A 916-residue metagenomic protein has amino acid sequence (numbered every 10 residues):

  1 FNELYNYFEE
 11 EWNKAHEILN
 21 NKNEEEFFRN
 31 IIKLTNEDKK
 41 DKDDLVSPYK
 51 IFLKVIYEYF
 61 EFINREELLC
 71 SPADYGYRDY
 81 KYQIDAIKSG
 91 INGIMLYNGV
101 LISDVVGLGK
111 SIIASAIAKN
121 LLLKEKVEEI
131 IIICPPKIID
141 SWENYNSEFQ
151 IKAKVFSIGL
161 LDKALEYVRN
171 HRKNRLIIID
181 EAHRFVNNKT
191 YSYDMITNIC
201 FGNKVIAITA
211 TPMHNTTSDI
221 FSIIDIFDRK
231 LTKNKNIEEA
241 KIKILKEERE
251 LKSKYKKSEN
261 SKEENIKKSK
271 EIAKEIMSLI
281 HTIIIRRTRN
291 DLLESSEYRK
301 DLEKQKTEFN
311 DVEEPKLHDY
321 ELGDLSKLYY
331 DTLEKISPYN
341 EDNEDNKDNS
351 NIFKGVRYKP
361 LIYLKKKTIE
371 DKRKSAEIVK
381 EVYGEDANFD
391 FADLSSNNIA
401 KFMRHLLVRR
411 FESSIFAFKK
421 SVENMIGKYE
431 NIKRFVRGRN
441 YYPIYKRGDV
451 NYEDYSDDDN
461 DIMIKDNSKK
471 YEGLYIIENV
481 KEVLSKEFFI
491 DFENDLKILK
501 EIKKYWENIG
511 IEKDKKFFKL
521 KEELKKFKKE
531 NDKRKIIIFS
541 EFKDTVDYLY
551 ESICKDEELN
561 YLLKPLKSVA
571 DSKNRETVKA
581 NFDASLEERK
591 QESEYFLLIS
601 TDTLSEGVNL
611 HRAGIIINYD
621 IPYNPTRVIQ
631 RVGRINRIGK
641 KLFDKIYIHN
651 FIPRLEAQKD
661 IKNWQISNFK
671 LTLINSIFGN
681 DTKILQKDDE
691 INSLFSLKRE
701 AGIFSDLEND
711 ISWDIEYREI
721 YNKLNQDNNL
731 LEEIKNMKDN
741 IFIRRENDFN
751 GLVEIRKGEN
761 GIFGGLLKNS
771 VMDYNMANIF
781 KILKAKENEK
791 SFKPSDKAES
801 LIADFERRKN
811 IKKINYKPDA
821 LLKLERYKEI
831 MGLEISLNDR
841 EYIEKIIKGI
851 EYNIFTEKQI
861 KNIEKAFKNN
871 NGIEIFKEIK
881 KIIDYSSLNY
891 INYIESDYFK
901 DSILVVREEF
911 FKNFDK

Functional and structural regions predicted by a protein language model:
F1-V105, I112-L123, Y193, K497-K500 (+1 more regions): ATP-dependent helicase/translocase motor core
D41-Y59, I63, L292-Q305, K641-K916: C-terminal accessory region of SF2 helicases/translocases
Y57-D79, M95-N98, V105, A118 (+2 more regions): Conserved Helicase C-terminal RecA-like lobe
E61-K81, K88, K110-G202, L231-E271 (+2 more regions): SF2 helicase/translocase NTPase motor core, specifically the RecA-like lobe 1 inter-motif segment between Walker
V155, G159-K173, I177, E181-F185 (+5 more regions): Inter-lobe coupling linker of SF2 helicases/translocases
A164-Y167, M213-T217, D547, E592 (+3 more regions): SF2 helicase motor core recognition
D219-S222, V608-I621, I646-N650: A short beta-strand element within the Helicase C-terminal
N624-K645: Conserved SF2 helicase motif VI
